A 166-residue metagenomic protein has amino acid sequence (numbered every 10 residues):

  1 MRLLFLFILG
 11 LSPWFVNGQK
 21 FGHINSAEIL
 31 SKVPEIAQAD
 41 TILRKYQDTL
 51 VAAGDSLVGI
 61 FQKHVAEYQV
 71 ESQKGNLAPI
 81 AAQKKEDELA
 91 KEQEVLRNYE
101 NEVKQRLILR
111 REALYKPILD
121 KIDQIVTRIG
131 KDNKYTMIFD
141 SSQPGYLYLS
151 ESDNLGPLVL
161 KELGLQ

Functional and structural regions predicted by a protein language model:
M1-F21: Bacterial Sec-dependent N-terminal signal peptides
Q19-Q166: Amphipathic, charged alpha-helical segments and their helix-to-coil junctions in extracytoplasmic/peripheral assemblies
